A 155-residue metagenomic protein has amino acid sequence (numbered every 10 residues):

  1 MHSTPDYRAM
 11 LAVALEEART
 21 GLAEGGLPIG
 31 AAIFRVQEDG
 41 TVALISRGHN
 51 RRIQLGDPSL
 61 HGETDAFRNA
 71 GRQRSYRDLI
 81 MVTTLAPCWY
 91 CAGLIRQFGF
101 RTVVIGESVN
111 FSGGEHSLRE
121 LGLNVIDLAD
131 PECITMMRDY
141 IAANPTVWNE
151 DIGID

Functional and structural regions predicted by a protein language model:
M1-G21, P87, G93-D155: Zinc-dependent deaminase
A14, A18-G21, A31, G62 (+2 more regions): Small-residue (primarily alanine) positions within well-ordered alpha-helices, especially packing/interaction faces
L22-G26: Short loop/turn motifs at secondary-structure junctions and domain boundaries
P28, I80-T84, V104: Conserved beta-strand segments that form the floor/walls of ligand-binding pockets within enzyme and binding domains
I29-D39, A43: Short beta-strand scaffold segments in enzyme catalytic cores
I45-G48: A structural microfeature
R51-Q54: A short acidic/small-residue loop/turn micro-motif
P58-A92, Q97: Short HxH-centered metal-ligating active-site micro-motif
